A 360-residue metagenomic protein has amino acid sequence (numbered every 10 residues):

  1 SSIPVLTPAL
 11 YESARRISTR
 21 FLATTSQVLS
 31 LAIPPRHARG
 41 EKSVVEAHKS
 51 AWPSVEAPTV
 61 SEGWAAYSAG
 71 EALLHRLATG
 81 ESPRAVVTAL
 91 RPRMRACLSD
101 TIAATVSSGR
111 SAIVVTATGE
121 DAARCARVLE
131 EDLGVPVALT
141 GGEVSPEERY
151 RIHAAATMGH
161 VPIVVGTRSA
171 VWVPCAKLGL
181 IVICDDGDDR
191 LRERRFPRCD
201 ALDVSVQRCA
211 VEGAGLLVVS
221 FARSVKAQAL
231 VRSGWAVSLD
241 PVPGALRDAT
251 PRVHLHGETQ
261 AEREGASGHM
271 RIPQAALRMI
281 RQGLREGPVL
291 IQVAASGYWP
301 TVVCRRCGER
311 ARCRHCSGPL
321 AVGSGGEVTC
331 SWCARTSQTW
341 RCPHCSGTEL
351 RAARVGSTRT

Functional and structural regions predicted by a protein language model:
S1-S267, Q274, R278-R285, C307: Accessory, non-ATPase domains that flank or precede helicase/AAA+ motor cores in DNA-metabolism machines
M270-T360: Cys/His-rich short segments
